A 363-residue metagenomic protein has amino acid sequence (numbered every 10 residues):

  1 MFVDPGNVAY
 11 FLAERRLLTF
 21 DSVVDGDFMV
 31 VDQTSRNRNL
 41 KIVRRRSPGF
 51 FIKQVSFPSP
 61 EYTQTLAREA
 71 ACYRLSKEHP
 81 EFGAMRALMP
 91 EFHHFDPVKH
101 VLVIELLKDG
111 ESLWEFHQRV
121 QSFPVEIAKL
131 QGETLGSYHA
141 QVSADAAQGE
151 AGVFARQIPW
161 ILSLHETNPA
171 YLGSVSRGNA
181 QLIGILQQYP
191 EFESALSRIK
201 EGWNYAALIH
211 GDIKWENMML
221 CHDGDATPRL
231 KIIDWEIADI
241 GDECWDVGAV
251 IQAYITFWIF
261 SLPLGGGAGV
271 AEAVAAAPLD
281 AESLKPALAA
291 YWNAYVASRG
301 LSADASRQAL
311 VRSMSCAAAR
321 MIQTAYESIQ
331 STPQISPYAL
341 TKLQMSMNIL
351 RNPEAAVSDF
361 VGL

Functional and structural regions predicted by a protein language model:
M1-M29: Juxta-kinase regulatory segment immediately upstream of eukaryotic protein kinase catalytic domains
V30-R46, F51, E193-W245: Active-site acidic catalytic loop and adjacent metal/ATP-binding pocket of ATP-dependent phosphoryl transfer enzymes
K41-A67, F116: ATP-binding glycine-rich loop module of kinase domains
V55-E91, Q121-K129: A conserved alpha-helical element in kinase catalytic cores
K99-E111: Conserved short submotifs of the Hanks-type protein kinase catalytic core that shape the nucleotide-binding pocket
G110-V153, L196: Conserved kinase catalytic-core helix
A140-S143, Q148-R198, P286-Y291, Y326: Active-site catalytic-loop/activation-segment of kinase and kinase-like phosphoryl-transfer enzymes
W245-R299, A317-Q334: Active-site activation/catalytic loop segments of kinase-like enzymes and analogous catalytic loops in related
